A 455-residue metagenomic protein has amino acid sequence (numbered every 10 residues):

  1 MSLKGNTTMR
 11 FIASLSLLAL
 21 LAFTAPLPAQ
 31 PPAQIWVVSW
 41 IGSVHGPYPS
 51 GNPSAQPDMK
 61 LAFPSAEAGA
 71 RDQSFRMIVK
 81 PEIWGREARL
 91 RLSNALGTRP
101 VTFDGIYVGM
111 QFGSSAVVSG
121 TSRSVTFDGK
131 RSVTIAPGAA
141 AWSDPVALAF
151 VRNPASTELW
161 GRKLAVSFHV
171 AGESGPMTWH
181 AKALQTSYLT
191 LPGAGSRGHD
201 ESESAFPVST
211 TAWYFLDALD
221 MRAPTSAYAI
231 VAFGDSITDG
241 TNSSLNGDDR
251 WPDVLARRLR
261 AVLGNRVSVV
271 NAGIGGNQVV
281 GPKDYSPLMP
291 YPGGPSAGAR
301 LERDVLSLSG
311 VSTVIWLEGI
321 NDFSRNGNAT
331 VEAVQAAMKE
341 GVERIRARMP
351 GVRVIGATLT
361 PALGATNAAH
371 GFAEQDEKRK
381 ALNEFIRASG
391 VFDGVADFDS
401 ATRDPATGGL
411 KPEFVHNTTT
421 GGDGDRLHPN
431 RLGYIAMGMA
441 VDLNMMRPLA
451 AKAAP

Functional and structural regions predicted by a protein language model:
S2-I12: Positively charged n-region of N-terminal signal peptides that target proteins for export
S2-L3, A29-F233, T238-G247, L263-G264 (+1 more regions): N-terminal secretory targeting modules
S14-A22: Bacterial N-terminal signal peptides
S74, Y214, P252, P292-L308 (+1 more regions): Alpha-helical scaffolding within the catalytic cores of extracellular/periplasmic polymer-degrading hydrolases
A229-G234, T238, V267-G273, S312-E318 (+4 more regions): Structural recognition of the beta-strand scaffold that forms the well-ordered cores of secreted hydrolase catalytic
D239, S243, G281-A333: Oxyanion-hole/transition-state-stabilizing segment in secreted/luminal serine hydrolases and related acyltransferases
D239-G240, G247-G276, V280-P282, M289 (+1 more regions): Phosphate-binding active sites in nucleotide-utilizing proteins
Q278, D284-P290, G294, G298 (+2 more regions): Catalytic His-Asp segment of secreted/periplasmic serine-dependent ester chemistry enzymes
